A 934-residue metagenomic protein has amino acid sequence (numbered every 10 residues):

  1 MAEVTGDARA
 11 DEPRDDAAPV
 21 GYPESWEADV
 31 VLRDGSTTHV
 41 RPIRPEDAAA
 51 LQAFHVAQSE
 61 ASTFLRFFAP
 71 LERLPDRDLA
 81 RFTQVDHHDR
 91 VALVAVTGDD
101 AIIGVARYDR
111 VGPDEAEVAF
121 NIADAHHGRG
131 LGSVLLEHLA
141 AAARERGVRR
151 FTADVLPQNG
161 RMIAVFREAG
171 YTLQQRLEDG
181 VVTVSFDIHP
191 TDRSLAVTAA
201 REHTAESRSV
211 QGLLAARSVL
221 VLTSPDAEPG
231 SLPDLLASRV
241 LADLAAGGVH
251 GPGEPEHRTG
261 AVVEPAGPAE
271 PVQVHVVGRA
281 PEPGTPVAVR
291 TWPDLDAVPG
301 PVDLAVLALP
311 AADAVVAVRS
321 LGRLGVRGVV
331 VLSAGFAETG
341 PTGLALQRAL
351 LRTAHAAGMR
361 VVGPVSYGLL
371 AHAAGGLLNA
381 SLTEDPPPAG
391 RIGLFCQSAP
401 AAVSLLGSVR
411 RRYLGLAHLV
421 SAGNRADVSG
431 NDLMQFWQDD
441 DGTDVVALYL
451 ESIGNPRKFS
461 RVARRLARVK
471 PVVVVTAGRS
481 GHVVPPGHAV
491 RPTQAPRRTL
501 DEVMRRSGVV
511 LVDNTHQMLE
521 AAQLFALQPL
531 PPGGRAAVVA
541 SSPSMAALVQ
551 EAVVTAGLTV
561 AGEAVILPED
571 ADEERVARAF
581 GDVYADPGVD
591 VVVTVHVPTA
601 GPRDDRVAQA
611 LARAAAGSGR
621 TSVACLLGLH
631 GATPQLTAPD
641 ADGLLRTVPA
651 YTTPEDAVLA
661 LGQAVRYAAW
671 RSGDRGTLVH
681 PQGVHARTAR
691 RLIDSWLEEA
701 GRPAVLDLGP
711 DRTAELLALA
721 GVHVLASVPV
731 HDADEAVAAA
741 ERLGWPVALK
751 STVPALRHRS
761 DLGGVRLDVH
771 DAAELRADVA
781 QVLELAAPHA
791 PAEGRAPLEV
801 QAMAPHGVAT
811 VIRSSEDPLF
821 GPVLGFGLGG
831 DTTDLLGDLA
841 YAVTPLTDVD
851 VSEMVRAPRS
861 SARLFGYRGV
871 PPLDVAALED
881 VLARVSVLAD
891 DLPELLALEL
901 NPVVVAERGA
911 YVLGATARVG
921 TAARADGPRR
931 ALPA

Functional and structural regions predicted by a protein language model:
A2-V210, L214-S218: Long, contiguous binding/interaction regions
L195-A934: Catalytic-core regions of core metabolic enzymes, especially those transforming organic acids/acyl-group intermediates
